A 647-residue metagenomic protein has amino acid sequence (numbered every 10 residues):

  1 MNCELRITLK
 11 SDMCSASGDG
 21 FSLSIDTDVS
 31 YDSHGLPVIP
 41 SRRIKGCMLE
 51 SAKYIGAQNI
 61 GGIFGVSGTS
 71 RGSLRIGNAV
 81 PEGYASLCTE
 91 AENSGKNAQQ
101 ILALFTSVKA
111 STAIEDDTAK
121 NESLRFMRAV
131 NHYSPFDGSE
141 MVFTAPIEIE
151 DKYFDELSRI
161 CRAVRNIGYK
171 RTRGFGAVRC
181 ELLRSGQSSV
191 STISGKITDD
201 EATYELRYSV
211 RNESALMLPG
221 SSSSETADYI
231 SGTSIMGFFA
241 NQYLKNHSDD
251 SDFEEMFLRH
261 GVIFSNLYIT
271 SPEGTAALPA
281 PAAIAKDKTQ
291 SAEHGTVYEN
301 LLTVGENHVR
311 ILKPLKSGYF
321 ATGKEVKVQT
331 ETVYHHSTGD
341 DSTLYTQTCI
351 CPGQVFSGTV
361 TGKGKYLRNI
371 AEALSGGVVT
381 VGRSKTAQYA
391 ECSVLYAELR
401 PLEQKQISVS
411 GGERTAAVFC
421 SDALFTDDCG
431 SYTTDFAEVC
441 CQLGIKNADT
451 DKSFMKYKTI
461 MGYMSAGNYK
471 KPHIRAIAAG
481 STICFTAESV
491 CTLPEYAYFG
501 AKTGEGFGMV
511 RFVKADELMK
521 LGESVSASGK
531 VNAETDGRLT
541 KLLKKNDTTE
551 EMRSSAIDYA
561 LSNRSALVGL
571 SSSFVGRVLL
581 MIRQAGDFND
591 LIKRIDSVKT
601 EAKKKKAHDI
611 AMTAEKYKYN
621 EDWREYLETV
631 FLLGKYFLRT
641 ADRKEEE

Functional and structural regions predicted by a protein language model:
M1-E647: Conserved active-site/ligand-binding neighborhood in enzyme cores
